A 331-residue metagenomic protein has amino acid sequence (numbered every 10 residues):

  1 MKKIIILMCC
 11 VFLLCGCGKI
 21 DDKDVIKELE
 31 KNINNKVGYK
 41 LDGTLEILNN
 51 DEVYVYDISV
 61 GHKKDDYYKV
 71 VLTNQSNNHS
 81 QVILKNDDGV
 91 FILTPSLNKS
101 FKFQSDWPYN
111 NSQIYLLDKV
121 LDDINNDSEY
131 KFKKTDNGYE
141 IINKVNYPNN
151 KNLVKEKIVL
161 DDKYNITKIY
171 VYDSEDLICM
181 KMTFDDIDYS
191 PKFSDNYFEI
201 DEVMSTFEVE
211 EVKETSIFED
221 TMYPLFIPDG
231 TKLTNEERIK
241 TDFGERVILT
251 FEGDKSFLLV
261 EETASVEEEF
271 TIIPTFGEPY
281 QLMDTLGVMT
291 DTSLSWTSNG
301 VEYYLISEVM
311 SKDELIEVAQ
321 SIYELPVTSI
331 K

Functional and structural regions predicted by a protein language model:
M1-D21: Sec-dependent N-terminal signal peptides of Gram-positive bacterial secreted proteins and lipoproteins
C15-Y67, N77, V120, I124 (+3 more regions): N-terminal leader/targeting segments and the immediate start of mature chains
V53-D57, N77-S80, K151-E156, I178-K181 (+2 more regions): Short, surface-exposed coil-to-beta transition loops
S59-Y115, D173-D186: An acidic-aromatic
V70, I169-V171, L305: Beta-strand-dense domains in secreted/periplasmic systems and polymorphic toxin scaffolds
D87-N150, F193, K331: Flexible, processing/modification-adjacent segments and terminal tails in exported/periplasmic/extracellular proteins
T135-M204: Gly/Pro-enriched, hydrophobic low-complexity segments that function as extracytoplasmic propeptides/linkers
F207-N299: Short, solvent-exposed recognition patches
